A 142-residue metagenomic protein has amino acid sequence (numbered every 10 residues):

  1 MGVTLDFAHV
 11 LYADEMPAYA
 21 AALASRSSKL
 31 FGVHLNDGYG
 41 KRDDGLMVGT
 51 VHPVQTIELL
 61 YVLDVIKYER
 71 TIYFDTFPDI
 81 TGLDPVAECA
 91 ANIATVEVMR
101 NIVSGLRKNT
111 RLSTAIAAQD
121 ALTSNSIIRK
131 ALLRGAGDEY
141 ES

Functional and structural regions predicted by a protein language model:
M1-S142: Histidine-acidic metal/acid-base catalytic patches
